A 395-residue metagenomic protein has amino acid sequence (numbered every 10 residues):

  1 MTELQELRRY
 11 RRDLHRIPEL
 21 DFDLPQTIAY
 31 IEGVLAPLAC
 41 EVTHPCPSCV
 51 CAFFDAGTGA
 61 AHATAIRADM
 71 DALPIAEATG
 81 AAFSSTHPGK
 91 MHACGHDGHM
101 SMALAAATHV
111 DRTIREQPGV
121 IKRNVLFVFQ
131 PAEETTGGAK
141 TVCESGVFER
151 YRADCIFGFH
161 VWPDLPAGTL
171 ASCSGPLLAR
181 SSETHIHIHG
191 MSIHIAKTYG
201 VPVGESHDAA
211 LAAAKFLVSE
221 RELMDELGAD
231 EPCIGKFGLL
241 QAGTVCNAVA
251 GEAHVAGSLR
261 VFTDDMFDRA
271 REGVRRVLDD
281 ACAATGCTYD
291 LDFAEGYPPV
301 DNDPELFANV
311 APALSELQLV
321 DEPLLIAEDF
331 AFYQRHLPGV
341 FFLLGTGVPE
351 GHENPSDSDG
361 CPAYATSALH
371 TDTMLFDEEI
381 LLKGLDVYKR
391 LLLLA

Functional and structural regions predicted by a protein language model:
M1-H92, S101, T108-R123: Acidic/His- and Gly-rich active-site-bordering loop/insert found across diverse amide/peptide-bond hydrolases
A39, A153-D154, P338: Conserved acidic residues
T43, E133, S174-A179, E322-P323 (+1 more regions): Short Gly/Pro-enriched turn/cap motifs at secondary-structure boundaries
F53, L73-I75, A81-M91, G98 (+2 more regions): Histidine/acidic-residue-rich, glycine-tolerant segments that coordinate divalent metal ions
D55, D69-D71, Q130, H187-M191 (+3 more regions): Solvent-exposed residues in well-ordered beta-strands and their adjoining turns, especially edge/terminal strands
S85-C94, T371-E379: Short pre-catalytic strand/loop immediately N-terminal to key active-site residues, enriched for Gly-Thr
I195, G200, A210-A395: Metal-dependent amide/peptide-bond hydrolase catalytic core, centered on the "pita-bread" metallohydrolase fold
